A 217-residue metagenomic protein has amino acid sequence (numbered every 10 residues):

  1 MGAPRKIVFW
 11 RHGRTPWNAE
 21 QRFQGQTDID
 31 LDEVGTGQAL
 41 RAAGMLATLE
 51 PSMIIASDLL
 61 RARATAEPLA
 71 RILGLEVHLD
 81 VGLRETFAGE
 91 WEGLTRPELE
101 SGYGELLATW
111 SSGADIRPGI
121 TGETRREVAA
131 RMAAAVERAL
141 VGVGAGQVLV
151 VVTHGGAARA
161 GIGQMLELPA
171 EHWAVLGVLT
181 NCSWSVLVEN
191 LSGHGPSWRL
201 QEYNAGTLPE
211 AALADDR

Functional and structural regions predicted by a protein language model:
M1-R5, T86-E98, V141, A145-Q147 (+1 more regions): Acidic, low-complexity terminal tails and accessory targeting/binding regions of phosphate-metabolizing enzymes
G2, R41-A108: Phosphate-coordination/substrate-recognition cap region in phosphate-metabolizing enzymes
K6-W10, Q147-T153: Beta-strand elements within well-structured catalytic alpha/beta cores of enzymes that handle phosphate/sulfate esters
V8, H78-D80, Q201: General small-molecule cofactor/ligand-binding pocket signal
V8, R14-L69, P118-A133: Loop-to-helix element that buttresses phosphate recognition and phosphoryl-transfer chemistry
Q21-R22, E105-G119: Short, basic/glycine-rich phosphate-binding loops at helix/coil junctions that contact nucleotide phosphates
L49-S52, A139-L149: Surface-exposed helix-capping loop/turn segments at secondary-structure junctions
G155-R159: GST superfamily/GST-like fold recognition
